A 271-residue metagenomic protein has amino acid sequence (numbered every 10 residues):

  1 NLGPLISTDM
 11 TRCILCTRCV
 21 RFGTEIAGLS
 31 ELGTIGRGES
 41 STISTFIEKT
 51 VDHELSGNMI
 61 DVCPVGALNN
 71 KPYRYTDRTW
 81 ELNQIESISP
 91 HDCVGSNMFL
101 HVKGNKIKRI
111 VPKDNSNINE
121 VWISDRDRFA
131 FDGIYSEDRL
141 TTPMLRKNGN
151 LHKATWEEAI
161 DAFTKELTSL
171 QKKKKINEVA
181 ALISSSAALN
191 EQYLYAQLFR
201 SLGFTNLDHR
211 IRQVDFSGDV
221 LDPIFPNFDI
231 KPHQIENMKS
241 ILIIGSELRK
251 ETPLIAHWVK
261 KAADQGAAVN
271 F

Functional and structural regions predicted by a protein language model:
N1-T11, I26-I60, V65, K71-T79 (+1 more regions): Ferredoxin-type iron-sulfur electron-transfer modules in oxidoreductases and energy-metabolism complexes
D9-M10, L15-C16, V20-F22, A27 (+2 more regions): Catalytic alpha/large subunits of respiratory electron-transfer oxidoreductases, centered on bis-MGD molybdoenzymes
